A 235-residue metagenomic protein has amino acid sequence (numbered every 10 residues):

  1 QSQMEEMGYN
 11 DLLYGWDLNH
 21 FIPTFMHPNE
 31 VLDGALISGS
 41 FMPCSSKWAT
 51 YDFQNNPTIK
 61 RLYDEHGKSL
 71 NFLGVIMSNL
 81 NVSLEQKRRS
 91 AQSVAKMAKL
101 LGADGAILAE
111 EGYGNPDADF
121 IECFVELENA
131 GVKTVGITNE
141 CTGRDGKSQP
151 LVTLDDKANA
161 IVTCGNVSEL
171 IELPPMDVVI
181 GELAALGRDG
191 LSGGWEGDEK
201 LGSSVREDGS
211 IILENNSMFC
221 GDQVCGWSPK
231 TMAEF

Functional and structural regions predicted by a protein language model:
Q1-F235: An N-terminal assembly and electron-transfer interface module characteristic of large anaerobic redox and radical
